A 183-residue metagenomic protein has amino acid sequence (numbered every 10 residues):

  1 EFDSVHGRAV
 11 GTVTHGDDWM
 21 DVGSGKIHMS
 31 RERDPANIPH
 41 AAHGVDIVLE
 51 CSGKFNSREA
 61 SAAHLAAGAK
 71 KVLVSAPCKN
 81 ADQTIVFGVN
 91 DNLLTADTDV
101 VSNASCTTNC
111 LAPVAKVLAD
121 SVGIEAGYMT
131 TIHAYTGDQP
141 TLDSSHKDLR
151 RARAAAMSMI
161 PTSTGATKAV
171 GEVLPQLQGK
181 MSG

Functional and structural regions predicted by a protein language model:
E1-T141, S145-A152: N-terminal Rossmann-like NAD(P) cofactor-binding subdomain of oxidoreductases, focused on the glycine-rich
D138-G183: Charged docking surfaces used in two-component/phosphorelay signaling
